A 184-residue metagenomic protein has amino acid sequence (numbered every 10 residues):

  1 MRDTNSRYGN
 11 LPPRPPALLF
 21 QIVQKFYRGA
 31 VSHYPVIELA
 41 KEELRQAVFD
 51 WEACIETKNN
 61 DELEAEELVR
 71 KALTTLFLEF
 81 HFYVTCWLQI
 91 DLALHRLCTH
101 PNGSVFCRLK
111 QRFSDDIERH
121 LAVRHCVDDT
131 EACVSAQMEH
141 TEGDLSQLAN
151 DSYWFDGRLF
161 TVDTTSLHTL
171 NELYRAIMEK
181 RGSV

Functional and structural regions predicted by a protein language model:
M1-D116, S146-V184: Amphipathic alpha-helical interface segments
S114-M138: Histidine-centered, metal-coordinating catalytic motifs and their short helical/loop contexts
S135-Q147: Short linear, low-complexity motifs centered on an aromatic residue
